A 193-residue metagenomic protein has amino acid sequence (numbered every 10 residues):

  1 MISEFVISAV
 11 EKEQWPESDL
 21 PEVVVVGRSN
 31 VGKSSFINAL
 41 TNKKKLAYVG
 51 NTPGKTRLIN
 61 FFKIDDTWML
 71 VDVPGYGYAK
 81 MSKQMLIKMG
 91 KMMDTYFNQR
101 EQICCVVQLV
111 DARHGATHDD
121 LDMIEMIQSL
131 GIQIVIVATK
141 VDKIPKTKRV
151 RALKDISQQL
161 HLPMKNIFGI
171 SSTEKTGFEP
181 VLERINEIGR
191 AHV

Functional and structural regions predicted by a protein language model:
M1-K80: Conserved G1/Walker A P-loop phosphate-binding module
I2-K12, K143-R190: Canonical P-loop GTPase G-domain recognition
D19, K45, L58, M85-M89 (+6 more regions): Helical mechanochemical/support elements of P-loop NTPase systems and associated helical scaffolds
L40-K44, F97, I185: Hydrophobic aliphatic residues
K55, W68, G75-Y78, R113-G115 (+2 more regions): Conserved nucleotide-binding/hydrolysis micro-motifs of P-loop NTPases
D65-I103: Conserved nucleotide-sensing/catalytic segment adjacent to the nucleotide-binding pocket in NTP-handling enzymes
K91-K165: Conserved C-terminal guanine-recognition region of P-loop GTPase G domains, centered on the G4
